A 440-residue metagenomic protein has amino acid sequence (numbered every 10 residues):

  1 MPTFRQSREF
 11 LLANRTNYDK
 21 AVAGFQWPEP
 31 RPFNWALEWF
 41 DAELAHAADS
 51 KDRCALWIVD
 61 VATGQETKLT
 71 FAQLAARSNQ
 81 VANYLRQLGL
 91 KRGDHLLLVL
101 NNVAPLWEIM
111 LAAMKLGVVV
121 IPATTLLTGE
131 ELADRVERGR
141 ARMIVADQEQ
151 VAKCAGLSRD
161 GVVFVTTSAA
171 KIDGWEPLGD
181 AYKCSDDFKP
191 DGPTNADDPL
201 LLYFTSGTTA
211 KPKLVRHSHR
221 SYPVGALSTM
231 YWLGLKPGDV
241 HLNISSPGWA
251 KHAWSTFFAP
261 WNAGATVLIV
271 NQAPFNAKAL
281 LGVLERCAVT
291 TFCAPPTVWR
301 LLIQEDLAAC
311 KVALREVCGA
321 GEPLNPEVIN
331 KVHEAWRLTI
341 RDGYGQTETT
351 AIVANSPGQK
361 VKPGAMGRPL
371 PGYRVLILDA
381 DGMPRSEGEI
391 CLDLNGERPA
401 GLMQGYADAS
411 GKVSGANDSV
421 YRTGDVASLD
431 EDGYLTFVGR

Functional and structural regions predicted by a protein language model:
D52-C54, A170, K183-F204, K211 (+1 more regions): Conserved pre-ATP/AMP-binding loop-to-beta segment of ANL
D52-L111, T128-A133, E137, H219-R220: Conserved AMP-binding/adenylate-forming core of the ANL superfamily
D60-G64, M143, E149-A196: ANL superfamily adenylate-forming
T67-A72, P193, L200-V224, S356: Conserved AMP-binding A3 loop
A75-Q80, K183, A196, V215-K236 (+4 more regions): Conserved structural elements of the adenylate-forming
P223-V240, P247-T290, E305: Conserved AMP-binding/adenylation subdomain of ANL enzymes
N262, V289-C293, I303-K362, R374 (+1 more regions): Gly/Ser/Thr-rich phosphate-binding loop
C391-R440: Conserved ATP-binding/catalytic segment of the ANL
